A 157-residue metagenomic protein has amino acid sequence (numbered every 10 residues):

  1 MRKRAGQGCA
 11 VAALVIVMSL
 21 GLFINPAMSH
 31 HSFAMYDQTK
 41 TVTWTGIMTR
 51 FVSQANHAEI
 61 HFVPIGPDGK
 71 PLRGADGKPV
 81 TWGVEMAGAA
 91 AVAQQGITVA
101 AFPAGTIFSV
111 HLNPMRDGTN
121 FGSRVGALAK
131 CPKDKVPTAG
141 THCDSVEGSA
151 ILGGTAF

Functional and structural regions predicted by a protein language model:
M1-C9: N-terminal secretory signal peptides that target proteins for export/translocation
A10-N25: Bacterial N-terminal signal peptides
A27-V42: Short boundary/loop segments of OB/S1/cold-shock single-stranded nucleic-acid-binding domains
G46-M48, I107: Conserved hydrophobic positions within beta-strands
Q54-D68: Short aromatic-glycine-enriched beta-strand elements
D76-A89: Short, basic/aromatic beta-hairpin or loop at an interaction surface
A93-V110: Short nucleic-acid-contacting surface segments enriched for D/E, G, S/T with interspersed K/R
M115-A150: OB-fold/S1-family single-stranded nucleic acid-binding modules
